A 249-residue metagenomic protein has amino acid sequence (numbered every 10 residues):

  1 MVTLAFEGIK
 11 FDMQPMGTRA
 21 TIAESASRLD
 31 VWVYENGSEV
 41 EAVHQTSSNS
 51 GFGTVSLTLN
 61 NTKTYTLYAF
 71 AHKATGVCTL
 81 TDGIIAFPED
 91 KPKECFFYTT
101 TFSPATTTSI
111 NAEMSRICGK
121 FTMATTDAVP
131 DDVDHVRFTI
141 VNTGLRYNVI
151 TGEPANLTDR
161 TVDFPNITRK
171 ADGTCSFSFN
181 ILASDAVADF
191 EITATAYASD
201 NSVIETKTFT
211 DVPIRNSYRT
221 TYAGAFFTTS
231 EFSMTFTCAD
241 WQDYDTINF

Functional and structural regions predicted by a protein language model:
M1-T3, F52-T54, T107-S109, K120 (+2 more regions): Intrinsic-disorder/low-complexity, polar/charged segments enriched in Ser/Thr/Lys/Arg/Asp/Glu/Gln
V2, I9-P15, Y98, I110 (+1 more regions): One face of beta-strands
T3-A5, D30, T66-Y68, S109-N111 (+4 more regions): Beta-strand secondary-structure signal
T3-I22, T125-A128: Short amphipathic, basic-aromatic surface patches that mediate peripheral association with negatively charged
I22-T81, D132-R215, T246-F249: Tryptophan-paired
I85-I117, T122-T126, K207-F249: Extracellular beta-sheet/turn segments enriched in Thr/Pro/Gly and aliphatic residues
I117-V141: Extracytoplasmic beta-rich ectodomain segments of secreted or membrane-anchored proteins
